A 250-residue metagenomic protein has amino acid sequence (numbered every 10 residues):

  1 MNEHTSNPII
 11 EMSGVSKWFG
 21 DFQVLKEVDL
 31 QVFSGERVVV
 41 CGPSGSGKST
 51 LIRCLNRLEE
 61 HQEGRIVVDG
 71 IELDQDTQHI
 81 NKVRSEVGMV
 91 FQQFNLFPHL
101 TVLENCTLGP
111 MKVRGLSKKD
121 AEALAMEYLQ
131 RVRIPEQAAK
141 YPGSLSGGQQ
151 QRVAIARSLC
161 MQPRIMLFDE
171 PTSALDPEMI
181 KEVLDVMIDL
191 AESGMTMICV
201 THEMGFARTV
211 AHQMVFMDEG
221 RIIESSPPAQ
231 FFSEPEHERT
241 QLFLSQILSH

Functional and structural regions predicted by a protein language model:
N2-H4, T240: Pre-NBD coupling/linker segments of ABC/ABC-like ATPases
N7-P228: ABC family nucleotide-binding domain
S225, A229-H250: C-terminal boundary and immediately downstream tail of ABC-type ATPase nucleotide-binding domains
